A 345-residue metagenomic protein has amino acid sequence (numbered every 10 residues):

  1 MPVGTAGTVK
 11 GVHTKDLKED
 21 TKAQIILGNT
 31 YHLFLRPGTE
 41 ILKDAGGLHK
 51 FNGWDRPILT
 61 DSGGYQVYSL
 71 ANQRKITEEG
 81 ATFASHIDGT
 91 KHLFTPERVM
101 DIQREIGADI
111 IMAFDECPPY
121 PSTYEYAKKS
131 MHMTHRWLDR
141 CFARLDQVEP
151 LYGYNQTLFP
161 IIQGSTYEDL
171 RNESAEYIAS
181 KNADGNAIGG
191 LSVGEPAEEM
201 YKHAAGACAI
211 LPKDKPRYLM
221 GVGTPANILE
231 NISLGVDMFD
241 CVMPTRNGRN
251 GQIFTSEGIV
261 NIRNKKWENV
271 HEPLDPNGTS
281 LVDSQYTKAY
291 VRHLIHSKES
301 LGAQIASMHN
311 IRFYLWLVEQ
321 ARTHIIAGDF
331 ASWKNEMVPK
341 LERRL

Functional and structural regions predicted by a protein language model:
M1-L151, K265-E268: Non-catalytic, usually N-terminal nucleic-acid engagement modules in DNA/RNA processing proteins
I26, D61, Q103, P160 (+4 more regions): Conserved, mostly hydrophobic/aromatic
R98, I102, I106, K129 (+6 more regions): A non-catalytic, amphipathic alpha-helix used as a structural packing/dimerization or gating element in enzyme scaffolds
G107, L138, F142-L145, E149 (+4 more regions): Structural signal for hydrophobic packing residues in well-ordered secondary-structure cores of soluble enzyme domains
D115-P121, D275-L345: C-terminal extensions of enzymes
Y120-Y124, K128, G185-S192, S300-A303: Glycine- and acidic
R144, V148, G153, T157-L274: Glycine-rich phosphate/ribose-binding loops and adjacent secondary-structure elements that form binding surfaces
